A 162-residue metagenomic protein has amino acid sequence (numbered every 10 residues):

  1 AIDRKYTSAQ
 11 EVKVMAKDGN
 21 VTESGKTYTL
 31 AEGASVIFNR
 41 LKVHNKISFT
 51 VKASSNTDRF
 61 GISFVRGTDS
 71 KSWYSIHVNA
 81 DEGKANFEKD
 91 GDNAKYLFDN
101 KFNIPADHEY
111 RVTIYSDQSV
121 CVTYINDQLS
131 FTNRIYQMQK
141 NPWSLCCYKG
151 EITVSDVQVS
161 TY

Functional and structural regions predicted by a protein language model:
A1-Y162: Beta-rich accessory regions
